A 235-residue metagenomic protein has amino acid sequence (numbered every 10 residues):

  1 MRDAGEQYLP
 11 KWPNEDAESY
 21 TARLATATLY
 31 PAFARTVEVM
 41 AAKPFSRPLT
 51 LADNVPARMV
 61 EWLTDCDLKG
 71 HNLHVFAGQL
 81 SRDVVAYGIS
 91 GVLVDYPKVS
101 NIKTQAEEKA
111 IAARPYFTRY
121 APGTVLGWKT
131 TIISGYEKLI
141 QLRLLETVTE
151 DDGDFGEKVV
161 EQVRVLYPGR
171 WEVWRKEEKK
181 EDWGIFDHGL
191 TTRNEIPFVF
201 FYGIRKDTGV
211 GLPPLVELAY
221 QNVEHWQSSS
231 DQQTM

Functional and structural regions predicted by a protein language model:
M1-A4, H74-Y87, P168-W174, L215-M235: Charged, low-complexity, helix-prone segments enriched in Lys/Glu/Asp/Gln
M1-V125: Extended, helix-rich architectural segments
L9, M59, V125, P168-W171 (+3 more regions): Intrinsically disordered regions, especially transient/low-confidence alpha-helical propensity segments and coil-helix
P13, S46, L63, K129 (+3 more regions): Short linear interaction motif-like sites in intrinsically disordered regions of transcription factors
D16, L24, C66, I132 (+3 more regions): Short, isolated positions within intrinsically disordered regulatory regions of eukaryotic proteins
H71-L73, G78-D187: Extended, Lys/Arg-enriched charged tracts that mediate electrostatic binding to polyanionic substrates
K179-M235: Extended, charged amphipathic alpha-helical segments
